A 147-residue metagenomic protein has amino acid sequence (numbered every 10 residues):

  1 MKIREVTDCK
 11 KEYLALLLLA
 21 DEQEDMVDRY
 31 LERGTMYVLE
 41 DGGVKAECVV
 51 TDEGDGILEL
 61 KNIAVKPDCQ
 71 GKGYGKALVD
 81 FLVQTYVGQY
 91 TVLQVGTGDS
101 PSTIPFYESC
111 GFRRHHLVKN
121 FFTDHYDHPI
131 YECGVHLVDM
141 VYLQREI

Functional and structural regions predicted by a protein language model:
M1-C9, V141, I147: Conserved N-terminal entry element of GNAT/NAT acetyltransferase domains
R4-P67, V79: Acetyl-CoA-dependent GNAT
R33, P101-S102, F122-D124: Short secondary-structure capping/turn micro-motifs that flank functional sites
G34-M36, L137-Y142: Short hydrophobic/aromatic beta-strand or adjacent loop that forms the aromatic wall/cage of a ligand/substrate-binding
C69, G73-F81: Conserved acetyl-CoA pyrophosphate-binding loop and the N-cap/start of the following alpha-helix in GNAT-like
Y86-G98: Conserved GNAT acetyl-CoA-binding A-motif
Q94-G96, E108, R113-G134: Conserved catalytic-core motifs of GNAT/GCN5-like acyltransferases
